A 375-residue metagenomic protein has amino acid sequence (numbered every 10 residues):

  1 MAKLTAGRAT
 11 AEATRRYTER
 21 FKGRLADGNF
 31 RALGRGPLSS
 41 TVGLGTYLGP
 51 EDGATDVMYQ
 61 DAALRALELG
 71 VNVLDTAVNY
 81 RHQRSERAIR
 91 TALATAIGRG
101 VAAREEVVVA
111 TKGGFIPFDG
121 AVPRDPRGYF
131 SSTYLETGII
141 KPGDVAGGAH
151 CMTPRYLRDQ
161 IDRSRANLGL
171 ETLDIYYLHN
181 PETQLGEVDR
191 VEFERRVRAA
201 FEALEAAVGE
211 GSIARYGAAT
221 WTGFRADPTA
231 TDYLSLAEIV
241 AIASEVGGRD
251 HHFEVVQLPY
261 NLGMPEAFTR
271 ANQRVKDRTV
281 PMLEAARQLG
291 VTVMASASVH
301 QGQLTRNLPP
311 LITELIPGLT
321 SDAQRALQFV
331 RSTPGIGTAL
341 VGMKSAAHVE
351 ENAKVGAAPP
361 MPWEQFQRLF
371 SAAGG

Functional and structural regions predicted by a protein language model:
M1-T133, I139-I140, R155-R158, E171 (+4 more regions): N-terminal binding-site loop/beta-alpha segment at the start of enzyme catalytic domains that lines or forms
A2-F30, V57, H82, R155 (+2 more regions): Beta/alpha (TIM)-barrel catalytic core signal, keyed to glycine-rich beta->alpha loops juxtaposed to Asp/Glu that bind
G70, G169-L170, A214-G217: Alpha-helical hinge/cap motifs
A77, Y176, P181: Short beta-to-alpha linker loops that shape the active-site pocket of alpha/beta-hydrolase fold enzymes
A103-V107, E171-I175, R215, H251-V255: Short acidic capping loops at alpha-helix termini that bridge into adjacent secondary structure
I140-A149: Short glycine/proline- and acidic residue-enriched helix-loop micro-motifs that form flexible lids or anion-recognition
H150-T172: An active-site-proximal structural segment forming one wall of the substrate-binding cleft that immediately precedes
